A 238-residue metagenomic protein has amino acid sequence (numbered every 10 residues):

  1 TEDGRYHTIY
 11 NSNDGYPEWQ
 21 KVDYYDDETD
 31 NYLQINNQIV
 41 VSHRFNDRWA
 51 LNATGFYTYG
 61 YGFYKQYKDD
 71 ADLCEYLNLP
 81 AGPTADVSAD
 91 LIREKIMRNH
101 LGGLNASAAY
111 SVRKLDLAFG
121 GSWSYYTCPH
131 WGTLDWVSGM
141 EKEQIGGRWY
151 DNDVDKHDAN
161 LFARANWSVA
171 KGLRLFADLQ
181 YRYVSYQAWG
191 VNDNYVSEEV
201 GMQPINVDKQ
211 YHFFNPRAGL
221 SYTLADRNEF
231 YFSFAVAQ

Functional and structural regions predicted by a protein language model:
T1-I35, G62-Y67, R93-R98: Flexible loop and strand-edge segments within Gram-negative outer membrane beta-barrel domains
Y24-D26, I92, R148-W149, P204-I205: Short, contiguous strand/loop micro-motifs
N31-V196, S221-A225, E229-S233: Face-selective signature of the C-terminal outer-membrane beta-barrel domain
G190, V200-K209: Outer-membrane beta-barrel domain signature, especially the mid-to-C-terminal portions of large Gram-negative OMP
A237-Q238: Acidic glycine-/aspartate-rich tracts in secreted/extracellular proteins
